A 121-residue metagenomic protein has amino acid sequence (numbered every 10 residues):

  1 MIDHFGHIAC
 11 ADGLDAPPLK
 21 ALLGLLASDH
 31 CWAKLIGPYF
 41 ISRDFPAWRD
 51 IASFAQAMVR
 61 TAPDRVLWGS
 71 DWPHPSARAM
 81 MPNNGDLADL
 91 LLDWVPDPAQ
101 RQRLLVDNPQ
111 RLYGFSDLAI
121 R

Functional and structural regions predicted by a protein language model:
M1-W68, D117-R121: Catalytic pocket-lining loop regions of alpha/beta-barrel enzymes, especially the amidohydrolase/enolase/GH5 lineages
H4, A33, D71, R101 (+1 more regions): Divalent metal-coordination and catalytic microenvironments
A9-A11, P75-A79: Short catalytic/ligand-binding loop motif for oxyanion handling, primarily in non-cytosolic enzymes, centered on
Y39, W72-P75, D107-R111: A short, acidic, flexible beta-alpha connecting loop/helix-capping segment that sits on the rim of active
R43-P46, H74, M81, L90-L92: Extended alpha-helical regions
Q56-A57, P63-L67, A79-R121: Mid-to-C-terminal alpha-helical segments outside catalytic/metal-binding sites
